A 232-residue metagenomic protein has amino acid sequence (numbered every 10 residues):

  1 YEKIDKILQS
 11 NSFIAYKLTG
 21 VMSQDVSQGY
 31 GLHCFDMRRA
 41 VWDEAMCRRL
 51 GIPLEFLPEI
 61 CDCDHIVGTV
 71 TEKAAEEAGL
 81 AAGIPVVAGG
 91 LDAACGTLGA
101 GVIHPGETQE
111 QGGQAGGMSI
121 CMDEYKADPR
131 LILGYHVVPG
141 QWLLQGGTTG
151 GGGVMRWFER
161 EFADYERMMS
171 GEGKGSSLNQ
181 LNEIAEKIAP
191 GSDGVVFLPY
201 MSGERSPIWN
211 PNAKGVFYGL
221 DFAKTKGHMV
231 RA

Functional and structural regions predicted by a protein language model:
Y1-Q24, Q28, H33-G51, I66-G68 (+1 more regions): Active-site core segments that coordinate phosphate-bearing ligands/cofactors across diverse enzyme families
G51-D62: A conserved helix-loop-beta module that forms one wall/lid of the active-site cleft in ATP-utilizing catalytic domains
